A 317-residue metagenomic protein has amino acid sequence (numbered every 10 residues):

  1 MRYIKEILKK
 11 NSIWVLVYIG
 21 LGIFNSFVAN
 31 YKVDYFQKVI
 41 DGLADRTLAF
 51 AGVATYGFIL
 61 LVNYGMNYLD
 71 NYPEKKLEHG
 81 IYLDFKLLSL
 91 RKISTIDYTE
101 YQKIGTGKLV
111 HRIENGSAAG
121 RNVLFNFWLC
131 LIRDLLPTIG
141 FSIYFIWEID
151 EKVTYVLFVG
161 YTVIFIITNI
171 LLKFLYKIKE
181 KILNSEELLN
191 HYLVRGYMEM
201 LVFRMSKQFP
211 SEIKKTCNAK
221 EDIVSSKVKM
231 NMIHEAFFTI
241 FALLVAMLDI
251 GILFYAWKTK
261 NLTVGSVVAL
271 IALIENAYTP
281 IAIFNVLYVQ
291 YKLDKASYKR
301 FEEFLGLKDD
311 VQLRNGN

Functional and structural regions predicted by a protein language model:
M1-V15, K108-L109, I113, D222: A short amphipathic helical element positioned immediately N-terminal to and/or at the very start of a transmembrane
L8-N11, I250, N317: ABC-type nucleotide-binding domain
K9-L69, I146-T154, V264: Transmembrane helix-loop-helix hairpins at lipid-water interfaces of multipass membrane proteins, especially the type-1
F24-V28, K32, G57, L61-E78 (+3 more regions): Hydrophobic alpha-helical membrane-associated segments
F27-Q37, V62, L129-L172, V228-I274: A hydrophobic transmembrane-helix motif
P73, H79, L87-H111, N115-S117 (+3 more regions): Short intracellular "coupling" helices and adjacent cytoplasmic loop segments at the cytosolic face of multi-pass
Y98-T99, N115-W128, I132, L136 (+6 more regions): An intracellular "coupling" helix at the cytosolic face of ABC transporter transmembrane type-1 domains
Q208, M232, A277-G306: Cytosolic ends of transmembrane helices, especially the final helix of ABC transmembrane type-1 domains
